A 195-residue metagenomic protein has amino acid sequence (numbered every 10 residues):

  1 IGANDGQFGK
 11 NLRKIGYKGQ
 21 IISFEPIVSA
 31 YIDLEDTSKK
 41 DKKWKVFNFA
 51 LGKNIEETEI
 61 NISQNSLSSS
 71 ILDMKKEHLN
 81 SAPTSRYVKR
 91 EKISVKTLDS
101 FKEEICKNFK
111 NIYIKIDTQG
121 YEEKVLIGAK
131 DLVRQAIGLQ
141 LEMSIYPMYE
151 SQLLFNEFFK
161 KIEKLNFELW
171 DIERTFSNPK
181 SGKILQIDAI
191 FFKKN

Functional and structural regions predicted by a protein language model:
I1-N195: Phosphate/nucleotide-binding beta-alpha loop and adjacent structural elements of enzyme active sites
